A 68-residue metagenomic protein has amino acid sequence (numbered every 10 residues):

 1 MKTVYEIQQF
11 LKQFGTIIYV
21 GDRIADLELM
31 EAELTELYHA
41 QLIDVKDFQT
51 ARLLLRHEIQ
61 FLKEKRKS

Functional and structural regions predicted by a protein language model:
M1-I24: N-terminal acidic leader/helix
M1-Q8, L55-S68: Charged low-complexity stretches with an acidic bias
L11, H39-V45, R66-S68: Short, structured secondary-structure boundary patches
G15-I18, Y38, K63: Short amphipathic alpha-helical interaction patches enriched in hydrophobic/aromatic residues with interspersed Lys/Arg
D22, D26, Q49, K63-R66: Residue-level detector of alpha-helical recognition elements and their boundaries
L29-F61: Short, charge-rich amphipathic interface segments used for partner binding and complex assembly
